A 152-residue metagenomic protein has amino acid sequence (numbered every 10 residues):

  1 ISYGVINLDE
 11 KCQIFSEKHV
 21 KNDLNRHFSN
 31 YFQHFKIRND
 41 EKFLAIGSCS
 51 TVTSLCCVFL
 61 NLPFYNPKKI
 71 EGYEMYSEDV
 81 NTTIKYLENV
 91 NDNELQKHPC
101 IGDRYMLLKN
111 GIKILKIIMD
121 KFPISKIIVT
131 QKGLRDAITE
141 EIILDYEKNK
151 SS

Functional and structural regions predicted by a protein language model:
S2-S152: Helical "lid/coupling" subdomains associated with nucleotide-phosphate turnover
